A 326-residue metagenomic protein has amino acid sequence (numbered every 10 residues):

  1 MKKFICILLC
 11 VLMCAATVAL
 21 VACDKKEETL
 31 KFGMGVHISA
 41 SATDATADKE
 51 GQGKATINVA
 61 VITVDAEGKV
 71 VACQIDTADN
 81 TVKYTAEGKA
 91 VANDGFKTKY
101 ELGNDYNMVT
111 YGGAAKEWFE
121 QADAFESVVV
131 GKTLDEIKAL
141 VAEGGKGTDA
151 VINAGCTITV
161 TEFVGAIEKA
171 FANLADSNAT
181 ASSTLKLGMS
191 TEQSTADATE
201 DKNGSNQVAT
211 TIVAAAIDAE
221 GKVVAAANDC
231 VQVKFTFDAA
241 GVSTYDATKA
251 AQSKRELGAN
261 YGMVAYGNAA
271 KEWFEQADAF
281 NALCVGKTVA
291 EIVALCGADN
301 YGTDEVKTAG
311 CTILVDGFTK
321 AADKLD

Functional and structural regions predicted by a protein language model:
M1-L9: Positively charged n-region of N-terminal signal peptides that target proteins for export
I7, A19, L187-M189: A general, composition-driven signal for non-globular sequence regions
A15-L30: Sec-dependent signal peptide cleavage junction
K26-D326: Active-site- and interface-proximal helix/loop "cap" or "latch" segments in soluble metabolic and energy-transducing
